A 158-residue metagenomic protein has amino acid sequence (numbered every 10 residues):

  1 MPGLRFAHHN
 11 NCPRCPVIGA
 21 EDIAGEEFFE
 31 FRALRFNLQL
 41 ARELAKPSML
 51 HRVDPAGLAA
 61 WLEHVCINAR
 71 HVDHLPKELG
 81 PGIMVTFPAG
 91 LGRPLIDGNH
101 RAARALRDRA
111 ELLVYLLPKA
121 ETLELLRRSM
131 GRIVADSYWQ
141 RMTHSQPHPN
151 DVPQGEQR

Functional and structural regions predicted by a protein language model:
M1-G25: N-terminal extension/subdomain marker
A7, G80-V134: A short, basic-hydrophobic beta/loop patch
N10, F28-F31, L38, S48 (+3 more regions): General helical secondary-structure elements
R14-V17, F36-Q39, L44, A69 (+2 more regions): Amphipathic alpha-helical interaction segments
I18, I23-F36, L40: Cysteine-nucleophile protease catalytic domains, especially the papain-like/related folds used in DUB/UBL proteases
R32-I96, L106-R107: Short alpha-helix boundary/capping and kink motifs at helix termini
A120-R158: Amphipathic, charge-rich alpha-helical segments that serve as recognition/docking helices
